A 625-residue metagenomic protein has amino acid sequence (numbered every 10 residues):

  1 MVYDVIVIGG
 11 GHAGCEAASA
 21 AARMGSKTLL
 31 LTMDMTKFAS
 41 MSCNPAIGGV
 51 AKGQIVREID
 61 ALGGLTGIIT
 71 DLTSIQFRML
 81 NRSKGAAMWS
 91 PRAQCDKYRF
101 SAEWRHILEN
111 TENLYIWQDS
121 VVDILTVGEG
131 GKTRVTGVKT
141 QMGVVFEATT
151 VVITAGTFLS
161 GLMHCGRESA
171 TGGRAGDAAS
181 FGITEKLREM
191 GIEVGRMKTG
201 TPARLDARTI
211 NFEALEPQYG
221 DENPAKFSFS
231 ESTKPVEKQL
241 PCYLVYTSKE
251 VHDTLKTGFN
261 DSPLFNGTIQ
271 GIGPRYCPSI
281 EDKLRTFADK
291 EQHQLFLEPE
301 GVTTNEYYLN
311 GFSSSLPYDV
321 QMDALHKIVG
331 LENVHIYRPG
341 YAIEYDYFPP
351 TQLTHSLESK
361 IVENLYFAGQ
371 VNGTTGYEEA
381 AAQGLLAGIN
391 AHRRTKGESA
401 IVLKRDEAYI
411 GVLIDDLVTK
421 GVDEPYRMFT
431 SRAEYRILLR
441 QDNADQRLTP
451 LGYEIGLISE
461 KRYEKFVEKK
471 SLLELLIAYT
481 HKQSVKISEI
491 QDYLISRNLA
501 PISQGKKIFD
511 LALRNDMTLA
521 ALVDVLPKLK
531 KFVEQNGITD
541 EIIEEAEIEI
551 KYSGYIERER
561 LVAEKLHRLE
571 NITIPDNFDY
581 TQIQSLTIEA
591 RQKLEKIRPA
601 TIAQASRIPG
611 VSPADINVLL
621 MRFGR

Functional and structural regions predicted by a protein language model:
M1-A13: Beta1/beta-strand and adjacent pyrophosphate-binding region of the FAD-binding site in flavoprotein oxidoreductases
Y3, Q141-T150: Core beta-strand elements of the Rossmann-like FAD/NAD(P) dinucleotide-binding domain in flavoenzyme oxidoreductases
S19-D123, M142, T154-R174, A178 (+3 more regions): Conserved N-terminal/central alpha/beta ligand/cofactor-binding core
D34-T36, E185-M322, T419-D492, S496-Q504 (+1 more regions): An anion/pyrophosphate-binding glycine-rich loop and adjacent beta-alpha core in soluble alpha-beta enzymes
L125-V144: Conserved beta-strand-loop-beta-strand element in the redox core of flavoprotein oxidoreductases
Y308-N372, V402-D415, T539-K593, R598: A glycine-rich dinucleotide-binding beta-alpha-beta segment and adjacent secondary-structure elements that constitute
A380-I401: Internal hydrophobic alpha-helix adjacent to the cofactor/substrate pocket in enzyme cavities
R432, T449-N617, M621-R625: Extended, charge-enriched "interface" segments that sit outside catalytic cores
